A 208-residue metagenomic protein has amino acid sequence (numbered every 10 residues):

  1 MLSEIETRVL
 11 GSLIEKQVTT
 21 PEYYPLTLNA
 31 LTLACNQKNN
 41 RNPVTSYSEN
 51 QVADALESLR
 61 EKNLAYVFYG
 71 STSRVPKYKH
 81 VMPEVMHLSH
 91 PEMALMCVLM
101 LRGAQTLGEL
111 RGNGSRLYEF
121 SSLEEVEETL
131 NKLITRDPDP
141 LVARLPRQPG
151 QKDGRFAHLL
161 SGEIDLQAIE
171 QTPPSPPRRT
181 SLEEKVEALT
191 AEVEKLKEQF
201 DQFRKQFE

Functional and structural regions predicted by a protein language model:
M1-L2, Y69-R74: Short boundary/linker motifs that mark transitions into or out of structured domains
S3-E22, M86-A104, L130: Positively charged, polyanion-binding regions of nucleic-acid-associated proteins
S12, A55, T129, L159: Residues in the recognition helix of alpha-helical DNA-binding motifs
T20-S46, A104-F120: Short acidic, hydrophobic short linear motifs in intrinsically disordered regions
A53-G70, L130-R147: A short, conserved structural fragment
S71, K79-E109, G154-S181: Short, amphipathic alpha-helical interaction segments positioned at domain boundaries
N113, Y118, R144-E163, E198-E208: Helical coiled-coil/dimerization "stalks" and their immediately adjacent regulatory linkers at helix->disorder
P176-F207: Amphipathic alpha-helical oligomerization/assembly segments
